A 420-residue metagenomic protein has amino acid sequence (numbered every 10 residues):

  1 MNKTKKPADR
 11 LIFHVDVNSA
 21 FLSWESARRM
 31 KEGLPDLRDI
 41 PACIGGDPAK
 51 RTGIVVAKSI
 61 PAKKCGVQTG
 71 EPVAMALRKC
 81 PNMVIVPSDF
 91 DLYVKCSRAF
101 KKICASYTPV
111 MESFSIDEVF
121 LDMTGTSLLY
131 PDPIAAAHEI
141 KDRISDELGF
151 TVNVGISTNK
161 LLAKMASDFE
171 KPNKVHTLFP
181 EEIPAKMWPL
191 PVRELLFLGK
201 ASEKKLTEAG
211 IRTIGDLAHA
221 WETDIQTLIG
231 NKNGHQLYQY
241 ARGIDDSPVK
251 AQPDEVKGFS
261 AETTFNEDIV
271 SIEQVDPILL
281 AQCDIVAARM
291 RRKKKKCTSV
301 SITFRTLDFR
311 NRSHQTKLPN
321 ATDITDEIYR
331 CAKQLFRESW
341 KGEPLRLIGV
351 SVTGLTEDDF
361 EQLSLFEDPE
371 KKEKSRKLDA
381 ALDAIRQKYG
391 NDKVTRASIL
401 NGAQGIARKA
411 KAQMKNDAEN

Functional and structural regions predicted by a protein language model:
M1-Q236, R242, A288, K372-N420: Gly/Gly-Pro- and Ser/Thr-rich, intrinsically disordered tail segments characteristic of DNA damage-repair and tolerance
K5-P7, E194, S202-L345, D417-E419: DNA-contacting surface of Y-family translesion DNA polymerases
N18-A20, P48-R51, L307-R310, L355-D358: Short, charged/polar surface micro-motifs in flexible loops or helix N-caps
I40, V152, N173, T298-V300 (+2 more regions): Change "...and in nucleic-acid phosphodiester-cleaving endonucleases..." to "...and in nucleic-acid processing enzymes
I85, R310-H314, D359-E361: Short small-residue beta-strand/loop micro-motif enriched in glycine and branched aliphatics
V119-G125, S313-T316, Q362-D368: Short, hydrophobic beta-strand segments
T158-L161, A241-R242, K296-L307, L345-T356 (+1 more regions): A glycine-rich phosphate-binding loop feature that marks nucleotide/adenosyl-phosphate handling sites
T322-D323, E327-Q387: C-terminal hydrophobic structural anchor segments that stabilize assembly/packing rather than catalytic chemistry
